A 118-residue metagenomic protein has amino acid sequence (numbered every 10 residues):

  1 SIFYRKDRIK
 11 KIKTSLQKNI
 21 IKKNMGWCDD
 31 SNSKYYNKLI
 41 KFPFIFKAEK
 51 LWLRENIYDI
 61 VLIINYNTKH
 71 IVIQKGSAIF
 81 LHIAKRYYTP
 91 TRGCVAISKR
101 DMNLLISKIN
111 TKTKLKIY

Functional and structural regions predicted by a protein language model:
S1-R92, K99-Y118: Cell wall/extracellular polymer interaction/catalysis modules
